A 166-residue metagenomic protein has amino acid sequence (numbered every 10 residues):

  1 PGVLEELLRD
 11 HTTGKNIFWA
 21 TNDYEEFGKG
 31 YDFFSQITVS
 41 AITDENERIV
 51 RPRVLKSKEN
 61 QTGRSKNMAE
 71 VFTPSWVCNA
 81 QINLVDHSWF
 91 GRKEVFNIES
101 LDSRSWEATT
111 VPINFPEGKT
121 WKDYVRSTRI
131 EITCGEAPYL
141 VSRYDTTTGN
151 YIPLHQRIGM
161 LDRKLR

Functional and structural regions predicted by a protein language model:
P1-R166: Class I S-adenosyl-L-methionine
